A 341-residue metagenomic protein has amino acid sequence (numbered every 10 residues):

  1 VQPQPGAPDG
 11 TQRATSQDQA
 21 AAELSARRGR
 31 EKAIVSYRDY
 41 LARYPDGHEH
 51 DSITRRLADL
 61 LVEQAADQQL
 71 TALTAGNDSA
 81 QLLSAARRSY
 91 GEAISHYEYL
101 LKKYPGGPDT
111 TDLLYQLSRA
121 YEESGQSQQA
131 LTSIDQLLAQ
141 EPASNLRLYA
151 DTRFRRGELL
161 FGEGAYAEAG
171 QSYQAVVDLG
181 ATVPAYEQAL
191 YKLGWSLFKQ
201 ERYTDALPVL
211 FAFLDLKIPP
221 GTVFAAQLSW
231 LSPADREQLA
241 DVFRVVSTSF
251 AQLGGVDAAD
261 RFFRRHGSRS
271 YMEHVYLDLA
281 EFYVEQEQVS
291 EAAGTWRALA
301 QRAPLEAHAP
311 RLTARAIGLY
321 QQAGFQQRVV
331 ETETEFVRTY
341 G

Functional and structural regions predicted by a protein language model:
V1-G341: Acidic, polar-rich low-complexity tracts and alpha-helical solenoid repeat scaffolds
